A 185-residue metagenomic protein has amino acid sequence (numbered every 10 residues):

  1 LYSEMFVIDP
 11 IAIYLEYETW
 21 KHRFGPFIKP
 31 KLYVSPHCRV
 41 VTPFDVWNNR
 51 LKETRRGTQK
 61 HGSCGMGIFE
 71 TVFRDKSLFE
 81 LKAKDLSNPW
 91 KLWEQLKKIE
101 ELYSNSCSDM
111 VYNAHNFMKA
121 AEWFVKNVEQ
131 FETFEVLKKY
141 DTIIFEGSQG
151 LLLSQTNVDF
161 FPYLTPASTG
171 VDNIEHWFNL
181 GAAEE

Functional and structural regions predicted by a protein language model:
L1-E185: Non-transmembrane, aqueous-exposed alpha-helical and coiled segments at domain scale
